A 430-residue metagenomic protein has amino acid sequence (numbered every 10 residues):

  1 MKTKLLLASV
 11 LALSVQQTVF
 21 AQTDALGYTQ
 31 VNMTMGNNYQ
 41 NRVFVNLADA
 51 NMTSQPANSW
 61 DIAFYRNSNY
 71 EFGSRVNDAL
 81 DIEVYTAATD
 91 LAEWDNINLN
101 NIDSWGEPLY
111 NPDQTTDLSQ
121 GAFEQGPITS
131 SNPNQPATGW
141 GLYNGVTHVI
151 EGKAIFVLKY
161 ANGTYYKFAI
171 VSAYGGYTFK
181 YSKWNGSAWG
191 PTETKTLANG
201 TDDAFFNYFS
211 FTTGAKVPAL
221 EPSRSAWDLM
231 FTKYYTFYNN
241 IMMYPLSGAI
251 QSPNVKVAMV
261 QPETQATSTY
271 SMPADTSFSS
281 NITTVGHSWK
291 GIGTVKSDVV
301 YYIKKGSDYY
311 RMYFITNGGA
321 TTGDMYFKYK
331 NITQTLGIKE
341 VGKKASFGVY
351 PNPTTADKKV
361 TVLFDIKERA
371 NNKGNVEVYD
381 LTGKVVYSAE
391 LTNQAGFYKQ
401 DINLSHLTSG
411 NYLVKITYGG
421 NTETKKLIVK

Functional and structural regions predicted by a protein language model:
M1-L5, V429-K430: Positively charged n-region of N-terminal signal peptides that target proteins for export
L5-S14: Sec-dependent N-terminal signal peptides
Q17-A21: Sec/Tat signal peptide C-region and signal peptidase I cleavage site
Q22-T335: Surface-exposed, beta-sheet-biased, low-hydrophobicity segments with strongly acidic/polar composition
K328-Y350, A356, V362-L363, K367-R369: Residue-level detector of functionally pivotal "anchor" positions at catalytic/ligand-binding pockets or at interdomain
V378-V386, Y412: Short, glycine-anchored, charge-dense loop/turn motifs used at functional sites
E390-G419: Short, surface-exposed loop/turn motifs with a glycine/proline- and acidic-biased composition
E423-V429: Edge beta-strands of extracellular beta-sandwich domains
